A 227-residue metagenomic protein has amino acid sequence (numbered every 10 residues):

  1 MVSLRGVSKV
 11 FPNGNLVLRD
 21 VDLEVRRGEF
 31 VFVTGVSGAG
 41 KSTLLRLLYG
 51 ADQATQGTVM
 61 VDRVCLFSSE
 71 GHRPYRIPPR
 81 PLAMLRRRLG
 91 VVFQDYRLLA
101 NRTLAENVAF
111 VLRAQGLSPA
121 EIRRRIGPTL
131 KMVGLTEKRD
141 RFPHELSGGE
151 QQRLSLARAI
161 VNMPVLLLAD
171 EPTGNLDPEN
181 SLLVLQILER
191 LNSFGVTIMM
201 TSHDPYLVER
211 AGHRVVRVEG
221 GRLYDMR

Functional and structural regions predicted by a protein language model:
V2, L18-D20: Conserved structural motif at the start of ABC-family nucleotide-binding domains
Y49: Helix-to-loop junction immediately C-terminal to a conserved catalytic motif
G57-G71: Conserved ABC transporter NBD signature motif
R102-A109: Short coil-to-helix segment of the ABC ATPase nucleotide-binding domain corresponding to the Q-loop/switch region
F142-L146, E150-Q152: Conserved ABC ATPase signature
V161-V165: A short, proline-enriched helix->beta-strand linker immediately N-terminal to the Walker B motif in ABC-type P-loop
L167-D170: Catalytic Walker B motif of ABC-type/P-loop ATPase nucleotide-binding domains
